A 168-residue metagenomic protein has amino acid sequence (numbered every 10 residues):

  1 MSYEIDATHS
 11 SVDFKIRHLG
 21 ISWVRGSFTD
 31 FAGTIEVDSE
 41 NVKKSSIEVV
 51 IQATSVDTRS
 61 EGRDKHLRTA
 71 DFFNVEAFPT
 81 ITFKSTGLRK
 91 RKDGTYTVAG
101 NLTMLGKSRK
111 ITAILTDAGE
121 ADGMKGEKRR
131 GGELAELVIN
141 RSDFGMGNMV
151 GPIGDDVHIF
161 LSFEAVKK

Functional and structural regions predicted by a protein language model:
M1-K168: Low-complexity, acidic/polar, glycine-enriched regions of mature
